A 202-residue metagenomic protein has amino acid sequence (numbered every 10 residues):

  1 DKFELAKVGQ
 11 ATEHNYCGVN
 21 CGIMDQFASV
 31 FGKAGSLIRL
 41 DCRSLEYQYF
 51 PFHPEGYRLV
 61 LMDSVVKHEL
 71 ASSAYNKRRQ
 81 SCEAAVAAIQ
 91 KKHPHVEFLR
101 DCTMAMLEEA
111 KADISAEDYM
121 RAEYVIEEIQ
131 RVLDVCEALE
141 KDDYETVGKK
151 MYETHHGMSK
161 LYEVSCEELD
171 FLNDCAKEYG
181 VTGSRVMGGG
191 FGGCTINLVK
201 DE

Functional and structural regions predicted by a protein language model:
D1, G192-L198: Short, small-residue alpha-helix embedded
D1-A11, G148-Y152, D170: Beta-strand segments within the central parallel beta-sheet cores of soluble alpha/beta enzyme folds
K2-Y47, S184-R185: Alpha/beta catalytic cores of group-transfer enzymes, especially the acyltransferase/condensing modules of polyketide
F31, S36-G183, N197-E202: C-terminal nucleotide
